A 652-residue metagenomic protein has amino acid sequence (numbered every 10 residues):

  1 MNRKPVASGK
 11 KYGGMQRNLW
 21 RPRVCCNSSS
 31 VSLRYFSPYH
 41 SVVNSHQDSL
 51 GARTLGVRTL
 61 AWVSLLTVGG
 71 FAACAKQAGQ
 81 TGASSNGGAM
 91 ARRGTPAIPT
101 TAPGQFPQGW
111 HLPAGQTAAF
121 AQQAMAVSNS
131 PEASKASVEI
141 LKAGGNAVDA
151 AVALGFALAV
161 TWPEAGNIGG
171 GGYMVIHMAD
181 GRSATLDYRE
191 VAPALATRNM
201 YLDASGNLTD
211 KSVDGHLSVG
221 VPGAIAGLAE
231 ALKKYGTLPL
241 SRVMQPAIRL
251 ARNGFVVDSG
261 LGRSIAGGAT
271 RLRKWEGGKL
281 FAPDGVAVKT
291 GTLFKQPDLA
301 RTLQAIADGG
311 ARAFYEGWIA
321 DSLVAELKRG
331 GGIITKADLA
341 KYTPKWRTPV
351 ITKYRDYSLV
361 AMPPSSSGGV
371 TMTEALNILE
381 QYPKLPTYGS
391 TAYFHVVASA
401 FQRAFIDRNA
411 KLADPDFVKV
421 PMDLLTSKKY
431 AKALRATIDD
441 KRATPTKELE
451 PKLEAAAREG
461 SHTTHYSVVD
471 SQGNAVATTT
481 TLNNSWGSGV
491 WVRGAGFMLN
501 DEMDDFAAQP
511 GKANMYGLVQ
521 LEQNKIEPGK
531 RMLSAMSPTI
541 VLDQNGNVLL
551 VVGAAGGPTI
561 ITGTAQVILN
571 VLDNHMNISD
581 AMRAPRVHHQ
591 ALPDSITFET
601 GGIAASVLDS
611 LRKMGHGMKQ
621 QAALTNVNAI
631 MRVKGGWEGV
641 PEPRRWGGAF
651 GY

Functional and structural regions predicted by a protein language model:
L19-W20, L33-P38, V42-A61: Bacterial N-terminal signal peptides that target proteins for export
C25-C26: Cysteine-centered motifs
R58-G70: Bacterial N-terminal signal peptides
G87-K135, E139, A147-G309, F314-E316 (+6 more regions): Noncatalytic scaffold domains of N-terminal-nucleophile
P103-G104, Y382-L482, W491-A495, E502 (+4 more regions): Internal maturation/activation junctions in enzymes
V160-T185, I333-T335, A475-Q544, N574 (+1 more regions): Active-site rim segments in enzyme catalytic domains, especially the processed small/beta chain of N-terminal
K530-R531, T564-A565, D573-A622: Extended C-terminal subregions enriched in glycine
